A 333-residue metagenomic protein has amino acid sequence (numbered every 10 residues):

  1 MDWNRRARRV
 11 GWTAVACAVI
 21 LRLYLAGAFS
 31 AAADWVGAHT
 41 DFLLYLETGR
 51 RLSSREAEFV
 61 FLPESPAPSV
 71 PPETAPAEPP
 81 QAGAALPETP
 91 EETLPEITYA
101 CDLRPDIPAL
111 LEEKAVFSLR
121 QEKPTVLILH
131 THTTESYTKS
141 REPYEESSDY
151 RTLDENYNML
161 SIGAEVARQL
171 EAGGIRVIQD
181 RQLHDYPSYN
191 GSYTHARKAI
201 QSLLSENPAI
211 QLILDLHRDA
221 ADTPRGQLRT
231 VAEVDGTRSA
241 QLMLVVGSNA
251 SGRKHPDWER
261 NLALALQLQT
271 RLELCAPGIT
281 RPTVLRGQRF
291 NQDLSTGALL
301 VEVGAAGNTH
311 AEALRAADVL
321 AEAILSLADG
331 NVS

Functional and structural regions predicted by a protein language model:
G11-A209, A220-G226, D318, D329-V332: N-terminal catalytic or cofactor-binding beta/alpha core of small enzyme domains
L127-L129, V177-Q179, L212-D215, M243-V245 (+2 more regions): Structural recognition of the beta-strand scaffold that forms the well-ordered cores of secreted hydrolase catalytic
T133-S136, L183-P187, R218-T223, N249-G252 (+2 more regions): Solvent-exposed loop/turn segments at secondary-structure junctions within structured extracellular/periplasmic domains
E146-D149, A221-P256: A short, glycine/acidic-enriched catalytic loop
A172-R176, P208-L212, A240-Q241, I279 (+1 more regions): Loop/turn elements at helix/coil->beta-strand transitions in domains of secreted/extracellular proteins
I200, R225-A232, T283-R289: Alpha-helical scaffolding within the catalytic cores of extracellular/periplasmic polymer-degrading hydrolases
D257-V284: Active-site-adjacent substrate-binding region of metalloamidase/peptidase-like peptide-processing proteins
G278-S333: Active-site-adjacent mobile loop/cap segments within catalytic or ligand-binding domains
